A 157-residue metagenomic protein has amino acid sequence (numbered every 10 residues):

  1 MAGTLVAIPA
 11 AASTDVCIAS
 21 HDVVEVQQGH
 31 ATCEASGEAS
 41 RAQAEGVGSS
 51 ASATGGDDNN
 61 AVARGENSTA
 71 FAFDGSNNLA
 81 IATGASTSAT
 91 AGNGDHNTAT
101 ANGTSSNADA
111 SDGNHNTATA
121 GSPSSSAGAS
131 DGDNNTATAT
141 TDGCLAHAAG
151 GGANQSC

Functional and structural regions predicted by a protein language model:
M1-A10: C-terminal segment of classical bacterial N-terminal signal peptides
S13-C157: Periodic small-residue-enriched repeat registers in elongated scaffold domains
